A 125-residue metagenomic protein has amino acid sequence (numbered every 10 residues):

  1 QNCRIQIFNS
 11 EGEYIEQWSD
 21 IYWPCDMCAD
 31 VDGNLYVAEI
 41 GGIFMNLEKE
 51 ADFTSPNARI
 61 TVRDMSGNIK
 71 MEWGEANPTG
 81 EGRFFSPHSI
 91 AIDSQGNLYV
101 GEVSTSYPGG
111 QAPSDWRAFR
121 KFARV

Functional and structural regions predicted by a protein language model:
Q1-V125: Eukaryotic scaffold repeat domains enriched in small/polar residues
